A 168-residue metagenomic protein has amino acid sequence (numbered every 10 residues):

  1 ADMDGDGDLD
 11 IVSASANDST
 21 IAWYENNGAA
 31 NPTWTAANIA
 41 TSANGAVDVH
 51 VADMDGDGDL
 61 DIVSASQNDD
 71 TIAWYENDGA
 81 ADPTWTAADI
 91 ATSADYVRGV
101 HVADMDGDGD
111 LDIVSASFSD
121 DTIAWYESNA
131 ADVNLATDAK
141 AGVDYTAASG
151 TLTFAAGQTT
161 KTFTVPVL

Functional and structural regions predicted by a protein language model:
A1-M3, V47-M54, R98-M105: Beta-propeller blade termini
A1-S13, W23, W125-Y126, A130-V133 (+1 more regions): Low-complexity/repetitive intrinsically disordered segments
L9-S15, L60-A65, L111-S117: Hydrophobic beta-strand segments that make up the repeating blades of beta-propeller and related beta-repeat
T20-I21, A30-P32, G58, T71-I72 (+4 more regions): Short loop/beta submotifs within extracellular cysteine-rich repeat domains
T20-Y24, T71-Y75, T122-Y126: A short loop-to-beta-strand structural motif that recurs across blades of beta-propeller domains
E25-N44, E76-D95, E127-V133: Blade-edge motifs of beta-propeller repeat domains
G99-H101, L111-V133: Blade-level signature of beta-propeller repeat domains, shared across WD40, Kelch, NHL, RCC1 and BNR/Asp-box propellers
A131-L168: Short boundary segments that mark the start of a structured unit
